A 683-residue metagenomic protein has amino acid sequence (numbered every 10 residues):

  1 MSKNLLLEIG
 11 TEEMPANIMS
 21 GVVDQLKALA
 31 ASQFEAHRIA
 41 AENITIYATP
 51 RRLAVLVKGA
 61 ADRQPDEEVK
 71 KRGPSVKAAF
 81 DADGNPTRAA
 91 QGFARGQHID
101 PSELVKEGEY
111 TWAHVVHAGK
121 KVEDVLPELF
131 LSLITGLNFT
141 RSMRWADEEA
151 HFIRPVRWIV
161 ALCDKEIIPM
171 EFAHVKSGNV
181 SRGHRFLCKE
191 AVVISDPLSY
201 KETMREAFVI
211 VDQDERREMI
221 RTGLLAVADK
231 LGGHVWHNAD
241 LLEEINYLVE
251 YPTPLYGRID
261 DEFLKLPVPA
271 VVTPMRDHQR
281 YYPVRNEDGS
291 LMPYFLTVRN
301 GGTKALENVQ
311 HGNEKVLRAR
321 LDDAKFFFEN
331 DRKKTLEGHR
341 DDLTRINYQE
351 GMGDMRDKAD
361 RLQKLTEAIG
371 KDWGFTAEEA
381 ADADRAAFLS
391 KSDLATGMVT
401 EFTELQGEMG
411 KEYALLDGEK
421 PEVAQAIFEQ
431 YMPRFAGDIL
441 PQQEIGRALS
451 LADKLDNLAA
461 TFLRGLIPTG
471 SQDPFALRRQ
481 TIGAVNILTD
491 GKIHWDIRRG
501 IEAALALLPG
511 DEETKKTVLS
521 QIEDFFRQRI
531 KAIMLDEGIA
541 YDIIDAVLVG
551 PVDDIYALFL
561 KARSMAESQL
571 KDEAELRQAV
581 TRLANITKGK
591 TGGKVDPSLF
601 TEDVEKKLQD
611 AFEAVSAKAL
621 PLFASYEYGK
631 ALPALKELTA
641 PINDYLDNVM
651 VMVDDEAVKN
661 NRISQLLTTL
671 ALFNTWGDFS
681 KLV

Functional and structural regions predicted by a protein language model:
M1-V683: Amphipathic alpha-helical "coupling" segments that flank catalytic cores
